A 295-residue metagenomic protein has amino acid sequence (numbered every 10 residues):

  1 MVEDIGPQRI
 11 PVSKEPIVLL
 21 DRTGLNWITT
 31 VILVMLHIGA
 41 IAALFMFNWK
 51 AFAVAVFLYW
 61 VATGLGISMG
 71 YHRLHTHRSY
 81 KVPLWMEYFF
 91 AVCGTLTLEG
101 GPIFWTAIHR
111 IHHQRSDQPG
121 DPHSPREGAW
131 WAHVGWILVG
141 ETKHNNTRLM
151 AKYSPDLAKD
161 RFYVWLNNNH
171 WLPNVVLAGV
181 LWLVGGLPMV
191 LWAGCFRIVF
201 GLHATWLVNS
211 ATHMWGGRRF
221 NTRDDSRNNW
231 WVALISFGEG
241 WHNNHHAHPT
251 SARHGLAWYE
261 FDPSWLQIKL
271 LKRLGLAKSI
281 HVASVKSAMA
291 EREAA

Functional and structural regions predicted by a protein language model:
M1-W206, A211, S251-A295: Non-catalytic, topology-defining segments of multipass membrane proteins
Y153-R161, W215-W241, H246-H248: Active-site-proximal inter-transmembrane loops
